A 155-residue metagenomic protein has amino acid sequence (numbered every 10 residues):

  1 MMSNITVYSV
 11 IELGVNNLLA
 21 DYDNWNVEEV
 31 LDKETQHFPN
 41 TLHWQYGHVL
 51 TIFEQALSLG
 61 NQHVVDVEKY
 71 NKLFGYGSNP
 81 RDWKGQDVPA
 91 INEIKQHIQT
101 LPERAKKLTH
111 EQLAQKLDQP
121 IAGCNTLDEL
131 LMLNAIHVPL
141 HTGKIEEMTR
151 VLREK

Functional and structural regions predicted by a protein language model:
M1-N16: Extreme N-terminal tail/first-helix region
M2, N26, V65, Q86-P89 (+1 more regions): Short coil/turn linker and secondary-structure boundary residues
V7-V10, L42, D87-A90, I94: Short secondary-structure transition/capping motifs
Y8-E12, E29-G77, Q119-K155: Short, contiguous alpha-helical
V15-D23, L50-L57, Q99-H110, T142 (+1 more regions): Structural signal for well-ordered, non-membrane alpha-helices
N79-D118, E129-N134: Acidic/histidine-rich alpha-helical segments that form the ligand environment of transition-metal centers
